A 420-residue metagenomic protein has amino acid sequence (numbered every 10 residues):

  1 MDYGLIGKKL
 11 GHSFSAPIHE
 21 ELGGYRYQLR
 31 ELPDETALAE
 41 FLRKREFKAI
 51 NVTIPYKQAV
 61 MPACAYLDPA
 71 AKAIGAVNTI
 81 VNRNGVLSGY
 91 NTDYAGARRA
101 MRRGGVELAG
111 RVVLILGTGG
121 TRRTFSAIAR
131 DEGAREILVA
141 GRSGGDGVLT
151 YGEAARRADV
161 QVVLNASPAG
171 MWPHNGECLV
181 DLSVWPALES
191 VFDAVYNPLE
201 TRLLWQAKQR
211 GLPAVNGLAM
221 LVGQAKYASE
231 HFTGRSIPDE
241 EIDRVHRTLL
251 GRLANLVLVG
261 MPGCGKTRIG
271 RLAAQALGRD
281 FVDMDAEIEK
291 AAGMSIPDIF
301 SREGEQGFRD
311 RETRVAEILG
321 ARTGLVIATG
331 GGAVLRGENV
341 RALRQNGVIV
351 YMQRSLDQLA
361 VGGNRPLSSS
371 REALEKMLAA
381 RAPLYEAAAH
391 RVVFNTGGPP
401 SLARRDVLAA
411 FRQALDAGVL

Functional and structural regions predicted by a protein language model:
D2-G104, P198-E200, L204-Q206, R210-P213 (+1 more regions): Phosphate/diphosphate ligand-binding glycine-rich loop within oxidoreductases
G7, G89-Y94, M101, V106 (+2 more regions): Glycine-rich adenosine-cofactor-binding loop
E31, A194-A254, T396: Adenosine-phosphate binding glycine-rich loop
E132-V148, D285-E287, A291-A292: NAD(P)-binding Rossmann-fold cofactor-contacting core
G147-V215, A333-N339: Rossmann-like adenosine-cofactor binding region
D243-G251, L272, A276, V348 (+1 more regions): NTP-dependent small-molecule kinase module
A286-R344: ATP-dependent small-molecule kinase phosphotransfer cores that center on conserved nucleotide phosphate-binding segments
Q345-L384: A glycine- and Lys/Arg-enriched "phosphate-lid" helix/loop adjacent to the NTP-binding pocket of small-molecule kinases
